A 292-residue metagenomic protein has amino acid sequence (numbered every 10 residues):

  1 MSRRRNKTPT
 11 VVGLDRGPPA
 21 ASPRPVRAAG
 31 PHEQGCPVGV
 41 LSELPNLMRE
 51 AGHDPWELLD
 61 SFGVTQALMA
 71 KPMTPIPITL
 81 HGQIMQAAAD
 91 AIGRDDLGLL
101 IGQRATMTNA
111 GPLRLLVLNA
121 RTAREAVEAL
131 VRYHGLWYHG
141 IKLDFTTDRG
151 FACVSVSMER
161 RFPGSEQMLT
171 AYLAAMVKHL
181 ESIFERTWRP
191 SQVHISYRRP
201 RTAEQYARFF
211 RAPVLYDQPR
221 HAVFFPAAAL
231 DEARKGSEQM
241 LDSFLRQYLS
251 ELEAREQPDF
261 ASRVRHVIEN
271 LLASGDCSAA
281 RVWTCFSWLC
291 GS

Functional and structural regions predicted by a protein language model:
M1-S155, M168, A175, P200: N-terminal low-complexity or simple alpha-helical regulatory segments that function as activation/interaction modules
R49, D60, D90, S182-F184 (+2 more regions): Short polybasic/polar patches that bind polyanions
G52, G63, G93, E185 (+2 more regions): Glycine-centered helix-boundary capping/hinge motifs
A110-L116, M158-F162, L230-D231, Y248-E251: Short hinge/gating elements
K142, T146-E232: DNA-contacting interfaces and partner/effector-binding or oligomerization modules in DNA-centric proteins
R208-S292: Extended mid-to-C-terminal alpha-helical interaction segments
